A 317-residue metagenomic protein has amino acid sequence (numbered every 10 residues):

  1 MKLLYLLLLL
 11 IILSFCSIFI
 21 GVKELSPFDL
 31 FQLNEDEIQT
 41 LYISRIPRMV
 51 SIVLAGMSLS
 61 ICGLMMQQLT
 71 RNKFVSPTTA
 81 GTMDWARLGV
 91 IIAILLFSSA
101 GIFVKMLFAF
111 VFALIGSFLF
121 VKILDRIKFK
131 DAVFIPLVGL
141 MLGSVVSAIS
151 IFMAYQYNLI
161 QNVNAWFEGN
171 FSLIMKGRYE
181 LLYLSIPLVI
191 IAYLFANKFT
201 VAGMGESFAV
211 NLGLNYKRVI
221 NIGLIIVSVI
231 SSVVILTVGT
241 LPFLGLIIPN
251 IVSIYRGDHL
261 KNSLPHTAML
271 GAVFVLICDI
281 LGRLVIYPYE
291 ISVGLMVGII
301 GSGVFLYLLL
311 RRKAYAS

Functional and structural regions predicted by a protein language model:
M1-S317: Alpha-helical transmembrane segments in inner-membrane proteins
